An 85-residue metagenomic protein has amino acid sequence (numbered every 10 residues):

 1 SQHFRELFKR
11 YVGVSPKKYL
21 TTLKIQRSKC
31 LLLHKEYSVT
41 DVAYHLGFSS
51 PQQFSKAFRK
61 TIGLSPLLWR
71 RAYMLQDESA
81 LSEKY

Functional and structural regions predicted by a protein language model:
S1: Walker A (P-loop) phosphate-binding loop of ABC-type ATPase nucleotide-binding domains
F4, F8, Q53-F54, F58: Short hydrophobic/aromatic patch on the recognition helix
K9-Q52, R71-Y85: Terminal helix-turn-helix DNA-binding modules in bacterial transcription factors
R59, R70: C-terminal interaction modules of eukaryotic adaptor/scaffold proteins
